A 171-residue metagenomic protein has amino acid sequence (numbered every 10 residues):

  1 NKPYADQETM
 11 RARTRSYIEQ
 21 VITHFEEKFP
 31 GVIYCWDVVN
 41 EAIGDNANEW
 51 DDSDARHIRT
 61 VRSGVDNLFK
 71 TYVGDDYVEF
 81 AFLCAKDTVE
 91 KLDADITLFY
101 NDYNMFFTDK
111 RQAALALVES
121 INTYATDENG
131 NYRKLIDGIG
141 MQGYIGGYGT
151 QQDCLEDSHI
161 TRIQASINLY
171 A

Functional and structural regions predicted by a protein language model:
N1, A42-G44, I145-G147: Feature marks short, surface-exposed loop/turn motifs that line or immediately flank catalytic pockets and channel
K2-V39, V73-T88, A116-Y132: An active-site-proximal structural segment forming one wall of the substrate-binding cleft that immediately precedes
E8, A12, D51-S53, Q152: Polar low-complexity intrinsically disordered regions
I18-G64, I96-Y103, K134-M141: Active-site groove signature of glycoside hydrolases
S53-K70, I163-A171: Short, surface-exposed polybasic-and-hydrophobic patches located at secondary-structure transitions
T71-N101, F106-A171: Glycoside hydrolase catalytic-domain groove-lining segments
